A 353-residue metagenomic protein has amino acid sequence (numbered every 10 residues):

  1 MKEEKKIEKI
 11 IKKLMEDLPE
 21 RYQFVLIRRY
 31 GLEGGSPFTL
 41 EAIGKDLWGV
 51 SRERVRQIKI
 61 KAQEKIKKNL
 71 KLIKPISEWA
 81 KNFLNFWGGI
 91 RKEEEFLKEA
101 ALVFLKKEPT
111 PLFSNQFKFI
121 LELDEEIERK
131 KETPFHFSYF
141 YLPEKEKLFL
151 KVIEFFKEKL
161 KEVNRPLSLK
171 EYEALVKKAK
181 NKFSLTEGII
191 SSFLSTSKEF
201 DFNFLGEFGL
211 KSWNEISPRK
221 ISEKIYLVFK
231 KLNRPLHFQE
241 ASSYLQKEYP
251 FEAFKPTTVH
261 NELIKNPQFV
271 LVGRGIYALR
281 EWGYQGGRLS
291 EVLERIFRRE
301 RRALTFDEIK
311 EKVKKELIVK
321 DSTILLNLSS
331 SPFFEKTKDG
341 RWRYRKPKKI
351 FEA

Functional and structural regions predicted by a protein language model:
M1-A353: C-terminal non-catalytic scaffold/interaction domains in large multidomain proteins
